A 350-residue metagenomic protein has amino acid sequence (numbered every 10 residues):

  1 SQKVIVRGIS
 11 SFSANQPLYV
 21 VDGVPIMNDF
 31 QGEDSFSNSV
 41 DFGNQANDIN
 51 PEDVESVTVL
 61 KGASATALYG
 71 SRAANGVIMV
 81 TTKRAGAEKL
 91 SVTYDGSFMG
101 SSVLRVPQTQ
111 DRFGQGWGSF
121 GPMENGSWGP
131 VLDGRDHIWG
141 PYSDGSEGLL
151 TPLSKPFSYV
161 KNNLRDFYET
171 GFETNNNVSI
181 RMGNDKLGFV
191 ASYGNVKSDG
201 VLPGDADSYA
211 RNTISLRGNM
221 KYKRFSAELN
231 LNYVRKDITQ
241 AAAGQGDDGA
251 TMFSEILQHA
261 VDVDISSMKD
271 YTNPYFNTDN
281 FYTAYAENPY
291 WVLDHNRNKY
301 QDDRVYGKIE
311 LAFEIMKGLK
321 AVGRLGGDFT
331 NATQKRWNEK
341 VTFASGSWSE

Functional and structural regions predicted by a protein language model:
S1-N28, S56, T66-K83: Extracytoplasmic beta-strand/coil segments of soluble accessory domains associated with Gram-negative outer-membrane
G8, T82, Y94, V178-N184 (+2 more regions): Residues on the lipid-exposed face of transmembrane beta-strands in outer-membrane beta-barrel proteins
Q16, A87-Y159, V201-R304, V322-E350: Surface-exposed loop/interface segments of Gram-negative outer-membrane beta-barrel transport/assembly proteins
V24-K61: Short acidic/polar hinge/loop motifs at secondary-structure boundaries that mediate gating or recognition
F42-G43, A73, E173, Y209-R211 (+1 more regions): Membrane-spanning beta-strands of outer-membrane beta-barrel proteins
P51-T93, E173-N175, G188, G194: A beta-strand signature from Gram-negative outer-membrane beta-barrel systems, especially the internal plug domain
E169-L187, G194, P289-R336: Outer-membrane beta-barrel transmembrane strands
K186-G188, S192, T213-R217: Transmembrane beta-barrel domains of bacterial outer-membrane proteins
